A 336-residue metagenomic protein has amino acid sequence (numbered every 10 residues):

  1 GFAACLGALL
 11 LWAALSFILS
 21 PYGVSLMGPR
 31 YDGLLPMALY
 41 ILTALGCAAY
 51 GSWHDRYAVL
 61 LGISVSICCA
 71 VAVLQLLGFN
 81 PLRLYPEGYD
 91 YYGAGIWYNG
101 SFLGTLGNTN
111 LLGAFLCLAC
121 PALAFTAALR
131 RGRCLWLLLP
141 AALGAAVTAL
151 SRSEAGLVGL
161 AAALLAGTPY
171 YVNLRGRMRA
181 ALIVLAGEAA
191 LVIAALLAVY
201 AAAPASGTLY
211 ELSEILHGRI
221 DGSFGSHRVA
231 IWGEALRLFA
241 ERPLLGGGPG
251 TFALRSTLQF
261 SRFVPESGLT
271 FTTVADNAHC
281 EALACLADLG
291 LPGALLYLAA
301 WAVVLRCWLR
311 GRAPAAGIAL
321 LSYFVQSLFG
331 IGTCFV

Functional and structural regions predicted by a protein language model:
L10-F17, L34-G46, D55-L174, M178-A201 (+3 more regions): Alpha-helical transmembrane segments of multi-pass inner-membrane proteins
L26-L35: Non-cytosolic membrane-interface motifs at loop->transmembrane helix junctions
M27, A155-A161, C334-V336: Hydrophobic alpha-helical membrane segments of integral membrane proteins
P81-L103, Y210-S226, L238, P249-A287: Interfacial juxtamembrane loops and adjacent helix segments that form the catalytic/substrate-binding surfaces
Y200-L212: Hydrophobic alpha-helical transmembrane segments in integral membrane proteins
A235: Acidic/polar, glycine-anchored loop/turn motif associated with catalytic or activation segments that engage anionic
A319, F329-V336: Cytosolic linker/terminal segments flanking nucleotidyl-cyclase catalytic modules
